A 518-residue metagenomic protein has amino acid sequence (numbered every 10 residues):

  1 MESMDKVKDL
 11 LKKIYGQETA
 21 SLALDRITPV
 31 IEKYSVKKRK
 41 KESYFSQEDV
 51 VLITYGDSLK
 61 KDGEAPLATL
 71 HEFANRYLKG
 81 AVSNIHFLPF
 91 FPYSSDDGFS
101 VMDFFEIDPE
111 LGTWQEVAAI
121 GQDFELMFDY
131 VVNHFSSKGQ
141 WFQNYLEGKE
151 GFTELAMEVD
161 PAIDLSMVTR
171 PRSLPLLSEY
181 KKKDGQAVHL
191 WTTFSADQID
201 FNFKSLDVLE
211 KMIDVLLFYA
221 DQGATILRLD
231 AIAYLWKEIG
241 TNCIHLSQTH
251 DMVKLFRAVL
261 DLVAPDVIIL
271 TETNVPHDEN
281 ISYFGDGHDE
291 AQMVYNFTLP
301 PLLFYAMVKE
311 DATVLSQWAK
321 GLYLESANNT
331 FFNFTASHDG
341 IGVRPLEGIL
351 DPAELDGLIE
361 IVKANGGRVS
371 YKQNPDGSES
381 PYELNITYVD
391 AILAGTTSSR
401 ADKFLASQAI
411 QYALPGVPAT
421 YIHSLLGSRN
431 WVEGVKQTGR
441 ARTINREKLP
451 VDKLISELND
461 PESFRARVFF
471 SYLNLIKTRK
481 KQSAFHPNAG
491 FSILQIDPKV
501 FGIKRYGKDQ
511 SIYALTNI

Functional and structural regions predicted by a protein language model:
E2-I518: Active-site and adjacent substrate-binding regions of carbohydrate-active enzymes
